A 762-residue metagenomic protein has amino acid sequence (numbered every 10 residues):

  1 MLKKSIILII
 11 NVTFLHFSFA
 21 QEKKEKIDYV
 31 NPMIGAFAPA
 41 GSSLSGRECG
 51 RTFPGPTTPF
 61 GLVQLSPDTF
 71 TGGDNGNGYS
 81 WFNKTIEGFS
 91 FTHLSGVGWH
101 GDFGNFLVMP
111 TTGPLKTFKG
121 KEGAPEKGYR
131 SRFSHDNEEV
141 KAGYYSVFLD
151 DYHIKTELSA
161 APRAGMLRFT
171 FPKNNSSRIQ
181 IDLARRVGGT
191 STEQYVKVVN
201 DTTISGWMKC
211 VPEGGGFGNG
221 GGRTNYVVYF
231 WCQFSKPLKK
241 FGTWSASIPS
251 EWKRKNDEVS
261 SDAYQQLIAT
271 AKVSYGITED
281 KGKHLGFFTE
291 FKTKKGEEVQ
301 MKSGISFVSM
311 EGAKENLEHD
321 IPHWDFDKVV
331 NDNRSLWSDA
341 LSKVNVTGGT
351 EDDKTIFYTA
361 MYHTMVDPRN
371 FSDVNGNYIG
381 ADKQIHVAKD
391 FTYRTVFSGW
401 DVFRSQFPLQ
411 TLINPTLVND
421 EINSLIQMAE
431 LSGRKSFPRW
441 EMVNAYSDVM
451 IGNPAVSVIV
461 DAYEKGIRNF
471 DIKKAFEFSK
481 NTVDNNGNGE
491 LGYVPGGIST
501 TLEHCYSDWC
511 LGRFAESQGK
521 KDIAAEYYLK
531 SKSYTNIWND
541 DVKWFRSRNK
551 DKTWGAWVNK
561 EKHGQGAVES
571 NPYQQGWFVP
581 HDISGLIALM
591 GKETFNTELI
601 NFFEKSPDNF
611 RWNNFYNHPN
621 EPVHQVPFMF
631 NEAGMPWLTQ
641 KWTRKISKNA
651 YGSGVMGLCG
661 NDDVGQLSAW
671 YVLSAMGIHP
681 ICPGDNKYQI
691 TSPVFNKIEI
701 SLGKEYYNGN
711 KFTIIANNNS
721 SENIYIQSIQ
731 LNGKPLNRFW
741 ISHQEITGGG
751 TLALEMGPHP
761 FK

Functional and structural regions predicted by a protein language model:
M1-E22: Bacterial Sec-dependent N-terminal signal peptides
Q21-S457, Y463-L502, A515-N536, V542-F545 (+8 more regions): Accessory carbohydrate-recognition regions in carbohydrate-active enzymes
S507: ATP-dependent phospho-/nucleotidyl transfer catalytic cores
